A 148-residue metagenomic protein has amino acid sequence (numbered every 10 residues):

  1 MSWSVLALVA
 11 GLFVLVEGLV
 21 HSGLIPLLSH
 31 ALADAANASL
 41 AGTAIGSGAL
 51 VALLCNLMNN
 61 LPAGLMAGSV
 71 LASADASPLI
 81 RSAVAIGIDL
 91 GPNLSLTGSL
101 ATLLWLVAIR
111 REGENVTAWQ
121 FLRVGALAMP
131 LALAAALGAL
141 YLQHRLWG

Functional and structural regions predicted by a protein language model:
S2, A41, I45, A118-L122 (+1 more regions): Hydrophobic, aromatic-rich alpha-helical transmembrane segments and their membrane-interface anchor motifs
S2-V14: Hydrophobic mid-bilayer segments of alpha-helices in multi-pass membrane transport proteins, especially secondary
S4, P78-S82, W119: Residues that define the loop-to-transmembrane-helix transition and helix capping in multi-pass membrane transporters
G11-H30, L133-Q143: Hydrophobic alpha-helical transmembrane segments in multi-pass integral membrane proteins
G18-E114: Membrane-interfacial helix-loop connectors
L90-G148: Juxtamembrane and boundary regions of transmembrane helices in multi-pass small-molecule transporters and channels
